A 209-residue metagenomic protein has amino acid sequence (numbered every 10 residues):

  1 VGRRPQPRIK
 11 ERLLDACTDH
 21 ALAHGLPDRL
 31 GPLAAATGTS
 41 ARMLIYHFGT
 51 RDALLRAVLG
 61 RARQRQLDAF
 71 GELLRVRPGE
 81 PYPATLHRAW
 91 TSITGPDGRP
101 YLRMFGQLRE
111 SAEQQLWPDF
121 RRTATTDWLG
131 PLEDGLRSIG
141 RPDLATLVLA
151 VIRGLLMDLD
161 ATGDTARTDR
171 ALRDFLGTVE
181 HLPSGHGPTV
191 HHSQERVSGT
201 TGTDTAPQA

Functional and structural regions predicted by a protein language model:
V1-R8, G185-A209: N-terminal intrinsically disordered/low-complexity leader segments
R12, A16, H20-A53, A57: Helix-turn-helix
R12, A16-A23, A69-L73, M104-S111 (+1 more regions): Solvent-exposed, amphipathic alpha-helical segments
R12, A53, A84-R88, R103-M104 (+3 more regions): Amphipathic alpha-helical interaction segments
A57, D68-L102, L144, V148: Hydrophobic alpha-helical connector segments
G60-Q66: Short, basic, alpha-helical segments at the C-terminal edge of helix-turn-helix-like DNA-binding modules
L67, G71, D97-R103, E113-T146 (+2 more regions): Amphipathic alpha-helical packing segments from all-alpha helical-bundle domains
Q107-S111, L149-T168, G177-G187: Amphipathic C-terminal alpha-helical segment
